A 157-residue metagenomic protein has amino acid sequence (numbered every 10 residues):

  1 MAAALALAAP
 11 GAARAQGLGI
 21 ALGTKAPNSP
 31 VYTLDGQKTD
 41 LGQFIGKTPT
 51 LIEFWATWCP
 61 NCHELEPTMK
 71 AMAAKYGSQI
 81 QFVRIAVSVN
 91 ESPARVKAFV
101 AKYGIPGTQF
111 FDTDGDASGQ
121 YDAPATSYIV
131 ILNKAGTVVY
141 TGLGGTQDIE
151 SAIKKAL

Functional and structural regions predicted by a protein language model:
M1-A3: N-terminal export leaders
L5-N28: N-proximal helix/coil linker or "cap" segments that precede and/or mark the start of modular domains
S29-T50: A short beta-strand-turn-helix
G46, F99-P106, D112-A156: Thiol/disulfide oxidoreductase modules built on the thioredoxin-like
T48-T50, W55-W58, A125: Short pre-active-site segment immediately N-terminal to redox-active cysteine/selenocysteine motifs in thiol-based
L51-I52, F82, I129: Hydrophobic beta-strand anchors of alpha/beta hydrolase catalytic cores
H63-Y103, T113-Q120, S151: Structural microenvironment flanking redox-active thiols in thiol-disulfide oxidoreductases
